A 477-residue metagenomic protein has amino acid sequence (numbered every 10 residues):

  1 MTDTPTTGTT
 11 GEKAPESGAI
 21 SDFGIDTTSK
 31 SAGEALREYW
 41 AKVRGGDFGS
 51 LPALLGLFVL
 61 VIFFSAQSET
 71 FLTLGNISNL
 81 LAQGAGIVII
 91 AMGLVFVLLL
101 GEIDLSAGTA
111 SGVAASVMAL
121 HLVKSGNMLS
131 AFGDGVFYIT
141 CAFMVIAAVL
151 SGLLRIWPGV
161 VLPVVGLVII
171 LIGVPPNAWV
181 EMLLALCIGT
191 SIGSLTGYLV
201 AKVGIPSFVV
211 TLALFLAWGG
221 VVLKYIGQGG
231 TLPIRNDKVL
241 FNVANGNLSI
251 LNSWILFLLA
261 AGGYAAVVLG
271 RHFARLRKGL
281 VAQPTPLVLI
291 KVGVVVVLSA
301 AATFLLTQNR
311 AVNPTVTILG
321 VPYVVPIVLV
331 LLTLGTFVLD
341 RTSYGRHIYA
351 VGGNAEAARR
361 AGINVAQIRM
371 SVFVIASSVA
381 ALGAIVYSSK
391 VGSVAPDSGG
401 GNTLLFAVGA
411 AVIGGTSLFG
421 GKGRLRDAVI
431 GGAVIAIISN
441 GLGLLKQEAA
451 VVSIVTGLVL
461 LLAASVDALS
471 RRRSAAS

Functional and structural regions predicted by a protein language model:
T2-I62, F143-W157, V161-V165, G230 (+5 more regions): Cytosolic-side transmembrane-helix boundaries in multi-pass membrane proteins
G24-A91, K124-C141, V168-E181, N313-I318: Membrane-interfacial amphipathic/re-entrant helices at transmembrane-helix boundaries
V61-Q67, L72-S125, F143-I156, Y198-F208 (+4 more regions): Single transmembrane alpha-helix segments in multi-pass membrane proteins
Q67-N79, G126-S130, I172-N177, V222-L223 (+5 more regions): Inter-helical junctions in multi-pass inner-membrane proteins, predominant in energy-converting antiporter-like
N127-P163, I172-F215, V268, H272 (+1 more regions): Alpha-helical transmembrane segments within multi-pass membrane transporters and channels
A131-I139, W179, W218-L339, P396 (+2 more regions): Transmembrane helix-bundle core of multi-pass membrane transporters and related energy-transducing complexes
G193, F373-A380, A384, K390-T456: Transmembrane alpha-helical segments in multi-pass inner-membrane proteins
Y344-R369: Short cytoplasmic-facing helical segments at TM-TM junctions of multi-pass membrane proteins
